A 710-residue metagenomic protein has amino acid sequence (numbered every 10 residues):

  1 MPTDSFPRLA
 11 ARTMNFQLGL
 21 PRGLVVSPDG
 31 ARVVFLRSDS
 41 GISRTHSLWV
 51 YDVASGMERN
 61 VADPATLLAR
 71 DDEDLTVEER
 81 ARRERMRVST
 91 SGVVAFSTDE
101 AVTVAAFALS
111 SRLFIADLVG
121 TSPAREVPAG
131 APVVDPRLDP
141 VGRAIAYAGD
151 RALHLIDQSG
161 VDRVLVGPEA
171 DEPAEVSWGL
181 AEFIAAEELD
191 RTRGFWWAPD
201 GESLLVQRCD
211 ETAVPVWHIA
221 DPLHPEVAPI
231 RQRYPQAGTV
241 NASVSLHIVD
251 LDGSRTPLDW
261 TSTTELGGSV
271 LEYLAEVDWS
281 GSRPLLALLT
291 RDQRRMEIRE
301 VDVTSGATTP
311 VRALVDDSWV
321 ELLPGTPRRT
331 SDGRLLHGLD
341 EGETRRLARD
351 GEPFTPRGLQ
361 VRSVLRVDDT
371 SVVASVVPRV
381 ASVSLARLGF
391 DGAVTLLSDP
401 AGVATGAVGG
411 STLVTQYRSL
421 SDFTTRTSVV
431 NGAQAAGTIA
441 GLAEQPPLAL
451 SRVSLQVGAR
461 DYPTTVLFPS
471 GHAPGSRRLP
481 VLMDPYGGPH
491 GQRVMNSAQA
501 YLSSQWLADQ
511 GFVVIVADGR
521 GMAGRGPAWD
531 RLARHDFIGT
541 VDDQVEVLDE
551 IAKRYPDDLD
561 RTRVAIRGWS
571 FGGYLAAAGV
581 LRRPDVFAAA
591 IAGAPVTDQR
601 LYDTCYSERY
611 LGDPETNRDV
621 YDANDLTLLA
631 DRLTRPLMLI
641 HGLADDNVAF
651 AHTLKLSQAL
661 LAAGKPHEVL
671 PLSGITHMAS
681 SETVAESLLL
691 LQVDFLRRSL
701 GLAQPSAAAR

Functional and structural regions predicted by a protein language model:
M1-T395, A709-R710: Beta-propeller folds
V403-R710: Serine-hydrolase catalytic core recognition
